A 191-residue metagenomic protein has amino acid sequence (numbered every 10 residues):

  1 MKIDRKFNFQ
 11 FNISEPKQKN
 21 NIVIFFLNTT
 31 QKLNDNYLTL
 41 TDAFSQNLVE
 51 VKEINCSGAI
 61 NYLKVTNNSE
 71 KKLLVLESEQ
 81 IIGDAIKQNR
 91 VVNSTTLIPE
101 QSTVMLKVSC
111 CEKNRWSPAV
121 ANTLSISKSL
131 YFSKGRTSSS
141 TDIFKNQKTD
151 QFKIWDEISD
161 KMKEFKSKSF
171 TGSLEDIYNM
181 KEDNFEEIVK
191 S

Functional and structural regions predicted by a protein language model:
M1-I54, D176-S191: Early extracytoplasmic/domain-onset interaction patches
K2-T29, Q80, D84-K128: Intrinsically disordered, low-complexity Pro/Gly/Ser/Thr-rich segments with frequent PxxP/GP/PP motifs and embedded
R5, Q46, N89, S139 (+1 more regions): Generic alpha-helix detector with strongest preference for long hydrophobic helices that associate with membranes
N34, V75, W116-P118: Short acidic, gly/pro-rich beta-turn/loop elements at beta-sheet edges and active-site/ligand-binding grooves
N55-L63: Short, solvent-exposed loop/turn segments enriched in Ser/Thr/Gly
L63-L73: Asparagine-centered strand-capping/turn motif at beta-strand->loop junctions
K72-L76, L106: Elongated alpha-helical scaffolds
C111-S191: Mixed-charge (acidic/basic) macromolecular-recognition segments
